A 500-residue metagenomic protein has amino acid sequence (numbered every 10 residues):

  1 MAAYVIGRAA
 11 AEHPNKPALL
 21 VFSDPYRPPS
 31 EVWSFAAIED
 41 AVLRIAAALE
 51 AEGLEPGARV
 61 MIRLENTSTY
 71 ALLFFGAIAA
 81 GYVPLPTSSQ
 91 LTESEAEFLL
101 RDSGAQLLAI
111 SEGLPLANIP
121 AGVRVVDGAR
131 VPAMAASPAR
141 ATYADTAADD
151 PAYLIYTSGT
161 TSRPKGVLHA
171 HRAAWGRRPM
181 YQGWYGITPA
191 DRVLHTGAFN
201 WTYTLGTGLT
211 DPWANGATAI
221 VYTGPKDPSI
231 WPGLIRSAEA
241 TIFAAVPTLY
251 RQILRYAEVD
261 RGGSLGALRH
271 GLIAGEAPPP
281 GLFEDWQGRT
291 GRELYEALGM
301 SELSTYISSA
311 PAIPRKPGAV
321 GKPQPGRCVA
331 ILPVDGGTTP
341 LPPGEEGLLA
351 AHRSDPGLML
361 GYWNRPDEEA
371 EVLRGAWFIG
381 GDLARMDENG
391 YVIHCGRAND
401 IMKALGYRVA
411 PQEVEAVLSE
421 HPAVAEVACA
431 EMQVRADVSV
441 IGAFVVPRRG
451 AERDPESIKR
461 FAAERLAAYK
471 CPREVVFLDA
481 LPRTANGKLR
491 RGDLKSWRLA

Functional and structural regions predicted by a protein language model:
P14-P17, S137-Y156, S162-R163, G186-R192: Conserved pre-ATP/AMP-binding loop-to-beta segment of ANL
L19-T67, A71-F75, T92-E97: Conserved AMP-binding/adenylate-forming core of the ANL superfamily
E31-A36, A152-G176: Conserved AMP-binding A3 loop
L91, F243, D355, L360-G361 (+5 more regions): AMP-binding/adenylate-forming catalytic core of the ANL superfamily
W175-R192, T202-I242, Y256: Conserved AMP-binding/adenylation subdomain of ANL enzymes
A240-A245, L254-K316, C328, T338: Gly/Ser/Thr-rich phosphate-binding loop
G326, G337-E371, V409: Conserved ATP/PPi-binding loop(s) of AMP-dependent carboxylate-activating enzymes
A330-H352, M386-N389, A451-P455, R490: Conserved beta-loop-beta connector loops within the AMP-binding
